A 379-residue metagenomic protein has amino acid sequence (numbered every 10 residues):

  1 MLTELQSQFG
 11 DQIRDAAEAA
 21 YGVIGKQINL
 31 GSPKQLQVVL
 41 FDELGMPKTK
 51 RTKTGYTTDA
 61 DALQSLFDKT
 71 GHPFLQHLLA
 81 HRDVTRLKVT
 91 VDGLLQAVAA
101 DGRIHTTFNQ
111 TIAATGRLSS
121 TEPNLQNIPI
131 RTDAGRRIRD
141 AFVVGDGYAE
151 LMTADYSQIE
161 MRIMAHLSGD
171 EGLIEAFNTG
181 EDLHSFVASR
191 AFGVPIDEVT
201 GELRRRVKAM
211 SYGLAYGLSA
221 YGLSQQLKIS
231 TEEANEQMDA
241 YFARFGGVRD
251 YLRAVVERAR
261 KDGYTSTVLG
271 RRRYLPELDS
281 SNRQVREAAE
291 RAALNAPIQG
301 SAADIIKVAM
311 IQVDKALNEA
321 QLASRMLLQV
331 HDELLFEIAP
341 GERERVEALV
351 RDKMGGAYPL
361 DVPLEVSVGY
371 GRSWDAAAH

Functional and structural regions predicted by a protein language model:
M1-D133, V143-E150, S157-E160, D170 (+5 more regions): Conserved "right-hand" nucleotidyltransferase catalytic core of DNA-directed polymerases
D68, D101, H105-T106, Q110-A113 (+5 more regions): Conserved catalytic core of nucleic-acid polymerases
T153, E160-F192, R272, P276-R286: Metal-dependent catalytic core segments for phosphate chemistry
T153-A154, A303: C-terminal substrate/ligand-recognition segments
F245-G246, D352-L360: A common structural junction motif
F336-P340: Short beta-strand-to-loop capping motifs
G341-A348: Short, conserved charged micro-motifs
P359-G369: Conserved short beta-strand edge segments in small beta-sheet-based binding/regulatory domains
